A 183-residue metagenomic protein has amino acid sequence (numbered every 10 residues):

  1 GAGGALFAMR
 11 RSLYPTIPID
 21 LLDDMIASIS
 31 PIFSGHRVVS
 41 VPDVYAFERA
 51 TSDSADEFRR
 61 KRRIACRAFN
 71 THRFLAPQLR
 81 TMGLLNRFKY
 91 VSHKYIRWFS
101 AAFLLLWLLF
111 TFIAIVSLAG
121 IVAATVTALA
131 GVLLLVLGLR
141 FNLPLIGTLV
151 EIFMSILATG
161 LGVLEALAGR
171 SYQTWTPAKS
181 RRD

Functional and structural regions predicted by a protein language model:
G3-T16: Conserved nucleotide-sugar donor-binding and metal-coordinating catalytic region shared by glycosyltransferases
S12-L13, Y45, Y95: Short, well-ordered alpha-helical scaffold segment located in the soluble/lumenal catalytic or ligand-binding core
I19-Y90, L161-E165: Catalytic donor/gating beta->alpha subdomain of glycosyltransferases that bind UDP-sugars
A27, I64, I96-S100, M154 (+1 more regions): Hydrophobic side chains within alpha-helical segments
R60-T125, L145-T148, R170-D183: Basic/Trp-rich segment in TM-proximal cytosolic loops or flexible interdomain/linker regions
L106-I113, L133-V136, V163: Alpha-helical transmembrane segments of multipass membrane proteins
A119-R140: A C-terminal functional module that forms or caps the active site or interfaces directly with catalytic machinery
I146-A166: Membrane-cytosol interface motif
